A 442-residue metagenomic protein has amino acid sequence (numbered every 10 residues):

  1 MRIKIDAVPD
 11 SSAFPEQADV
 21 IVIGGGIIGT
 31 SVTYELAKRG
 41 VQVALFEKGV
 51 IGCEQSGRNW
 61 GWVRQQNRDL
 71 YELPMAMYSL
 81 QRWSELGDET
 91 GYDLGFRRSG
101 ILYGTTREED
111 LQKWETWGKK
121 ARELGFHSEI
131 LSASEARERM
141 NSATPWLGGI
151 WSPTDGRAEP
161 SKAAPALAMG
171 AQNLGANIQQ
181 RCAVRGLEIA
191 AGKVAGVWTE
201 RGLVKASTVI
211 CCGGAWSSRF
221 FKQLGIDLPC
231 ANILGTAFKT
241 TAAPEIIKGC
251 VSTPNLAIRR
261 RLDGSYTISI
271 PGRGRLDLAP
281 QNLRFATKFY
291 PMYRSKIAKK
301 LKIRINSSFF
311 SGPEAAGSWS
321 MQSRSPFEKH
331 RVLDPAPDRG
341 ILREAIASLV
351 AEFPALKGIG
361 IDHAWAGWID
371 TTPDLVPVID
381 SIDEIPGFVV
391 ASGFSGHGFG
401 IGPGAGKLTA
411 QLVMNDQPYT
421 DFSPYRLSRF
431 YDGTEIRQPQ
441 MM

Functional and structural regions predicted by a protein language model:
R2, E85, R97, T106-Q180 (+3 more regions): Flavin (FAD/FMN) cofactor-binding and adjacent substrate-gating region of FAD-dependent oxidoreductase domains
R2-A18, S31, R39, E135 (+2 more regions): C-terminal lid/capping helical subdomain adjacent to the catalytic/cofactor pocket in oxidative enzymes
F14-I28, A44: Beta1/beta-strand and adjacent pyrophosphate-binding region of the FAD-binding site in flavoprotein oxidoreductases
S31, L187-G317, E328-R339, R343-E352 (+2 more regions): Flavin-dependent oxidoreductases
A37-G57: Glycine-rich FAD pyrophosphate-binding loop
G57-W62, R68, D155-R157, L276 (+2 more regions): Glycine-rich phosphate/pyrophosphate-binding beta-alpha loops
G61-R139, W146, N255-I258, L262-T267 (+1 more regions): Dinucleotide-binding Rossmann-like beta1-alpha1 core, especially the glycine-rich loop that anchors the ADP
S134-E138, I303-E314, S320-H397, K407 (+1 more regions): Flavin (FAD/FMN) cofactor-binding core of flavoprotein oxidoreductases
